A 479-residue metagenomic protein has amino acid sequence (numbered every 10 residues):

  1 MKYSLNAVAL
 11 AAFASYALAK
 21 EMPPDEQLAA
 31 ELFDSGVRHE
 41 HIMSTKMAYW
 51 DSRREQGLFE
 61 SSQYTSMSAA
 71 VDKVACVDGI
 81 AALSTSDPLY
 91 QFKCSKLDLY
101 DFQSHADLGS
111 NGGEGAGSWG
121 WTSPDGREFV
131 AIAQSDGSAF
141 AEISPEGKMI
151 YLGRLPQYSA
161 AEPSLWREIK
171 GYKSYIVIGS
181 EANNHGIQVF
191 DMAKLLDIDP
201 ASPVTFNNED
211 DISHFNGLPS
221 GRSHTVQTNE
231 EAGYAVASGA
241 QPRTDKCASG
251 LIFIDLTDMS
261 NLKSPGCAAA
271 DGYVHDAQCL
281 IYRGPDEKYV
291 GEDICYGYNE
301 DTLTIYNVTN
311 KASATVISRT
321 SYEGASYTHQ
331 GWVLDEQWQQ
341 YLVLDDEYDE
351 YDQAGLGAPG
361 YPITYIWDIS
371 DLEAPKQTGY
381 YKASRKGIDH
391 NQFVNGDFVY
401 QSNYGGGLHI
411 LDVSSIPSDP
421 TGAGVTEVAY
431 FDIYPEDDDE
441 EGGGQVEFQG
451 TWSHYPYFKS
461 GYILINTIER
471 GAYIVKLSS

Functional and structural regions predicted by a protein language model:
M1-E21: Fungal secretory targeting signals
L18-S479: Feature marking well-ordered beta-strand scaffolds used for ligand recognition
